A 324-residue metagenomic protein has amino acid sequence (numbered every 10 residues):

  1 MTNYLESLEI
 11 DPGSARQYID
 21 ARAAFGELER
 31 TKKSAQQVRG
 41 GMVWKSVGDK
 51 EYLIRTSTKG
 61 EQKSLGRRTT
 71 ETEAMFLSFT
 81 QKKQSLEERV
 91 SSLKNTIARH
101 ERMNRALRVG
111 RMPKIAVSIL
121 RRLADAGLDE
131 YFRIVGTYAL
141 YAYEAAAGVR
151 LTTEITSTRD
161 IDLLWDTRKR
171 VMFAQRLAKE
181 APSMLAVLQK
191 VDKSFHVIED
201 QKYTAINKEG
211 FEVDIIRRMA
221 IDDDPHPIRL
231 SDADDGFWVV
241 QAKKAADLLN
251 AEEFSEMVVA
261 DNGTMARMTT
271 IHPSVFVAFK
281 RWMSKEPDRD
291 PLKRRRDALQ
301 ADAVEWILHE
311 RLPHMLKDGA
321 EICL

Functional and structural regions predicted by a protein language model:
M1-K50, E61-L324: Compositionally biased terminal segments of proteins
T58: Short, ordered coil/turn segments that flank beta-strands lining enzyme active or ligand-binding pockets
